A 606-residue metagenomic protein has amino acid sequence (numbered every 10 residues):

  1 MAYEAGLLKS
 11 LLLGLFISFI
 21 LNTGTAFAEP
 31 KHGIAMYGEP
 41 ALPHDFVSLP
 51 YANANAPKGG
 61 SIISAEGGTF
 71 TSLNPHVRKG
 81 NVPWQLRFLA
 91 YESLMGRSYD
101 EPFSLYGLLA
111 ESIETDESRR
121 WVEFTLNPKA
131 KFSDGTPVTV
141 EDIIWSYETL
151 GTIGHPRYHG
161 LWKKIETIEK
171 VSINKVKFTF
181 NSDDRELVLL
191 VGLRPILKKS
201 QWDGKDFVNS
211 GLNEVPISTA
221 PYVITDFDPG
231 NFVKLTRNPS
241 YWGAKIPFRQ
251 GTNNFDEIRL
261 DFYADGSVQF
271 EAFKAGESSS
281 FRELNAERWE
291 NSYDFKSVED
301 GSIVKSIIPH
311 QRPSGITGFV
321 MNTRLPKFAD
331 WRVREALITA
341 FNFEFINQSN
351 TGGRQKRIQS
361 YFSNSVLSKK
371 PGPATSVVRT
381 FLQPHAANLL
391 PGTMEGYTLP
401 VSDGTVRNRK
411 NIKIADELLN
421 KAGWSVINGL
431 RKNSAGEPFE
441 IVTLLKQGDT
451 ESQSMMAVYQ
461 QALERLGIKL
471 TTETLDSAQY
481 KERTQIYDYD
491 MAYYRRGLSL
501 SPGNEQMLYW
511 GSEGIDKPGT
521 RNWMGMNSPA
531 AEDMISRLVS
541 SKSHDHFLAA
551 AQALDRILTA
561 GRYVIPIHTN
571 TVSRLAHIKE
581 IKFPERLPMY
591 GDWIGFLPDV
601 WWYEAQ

Functional and structural regions predicted by a protein language model:
E4-A5, H159-D203, P221-D228, G372-H385: Surface-exposed binding/hinge segments that line and control ligand-binding clefts or catalytic entry sites
A28-S118, T125, W145-E148, I217: N-terminal lobe/hinge region of extracytoplasmic solute-binding protein
P30, S48-L49, G68-Q85, L109 (+7 more regions): A structural "hinge/loop" feature
G33, E66-G68, V82, L89 (+6 more regions): Detector for C-terminal structural segments
A52-P57, V77-L86, S112-P156, V171 (+5 more regions): Aromatic- and charge-enriched surface segment that lines or borders ligand/interaction sites
Y91-E101, G192-R259, A264-V268, A275 (+2 more regions): Gly/Pro-rich hinge or "lid" segments in bacterial periplasmic/extracellular proteins
N127, S210, G243-Y293, E335 (+3 more regions): Ligand-site clamp/hinge motif
T167-I168, T225-T236, D261-L325, R332-A336 (+3 more regions): Extracellular/periplasmic solute-recognition and catalytic clefts
